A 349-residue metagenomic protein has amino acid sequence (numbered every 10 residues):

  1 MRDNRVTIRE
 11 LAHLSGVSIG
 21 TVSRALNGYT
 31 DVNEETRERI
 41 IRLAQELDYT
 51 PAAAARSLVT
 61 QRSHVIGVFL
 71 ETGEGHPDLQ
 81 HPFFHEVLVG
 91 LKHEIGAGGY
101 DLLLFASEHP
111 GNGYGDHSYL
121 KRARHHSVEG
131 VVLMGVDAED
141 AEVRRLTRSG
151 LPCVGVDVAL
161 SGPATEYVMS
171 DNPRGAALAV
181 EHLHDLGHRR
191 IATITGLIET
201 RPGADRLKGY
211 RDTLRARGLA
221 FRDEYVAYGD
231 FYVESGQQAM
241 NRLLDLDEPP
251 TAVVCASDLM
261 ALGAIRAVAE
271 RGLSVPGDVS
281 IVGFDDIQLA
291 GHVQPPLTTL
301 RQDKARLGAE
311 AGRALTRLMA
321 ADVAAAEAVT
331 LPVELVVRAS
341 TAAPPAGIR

Functional and structural regions predicted by a protein language model:
M1-D3, V65-E181, D245: Alpha-helical recognition/docking segments in bacterial nutrient-uptake and carbohydrate-utilization systems
M1-H64, P345-R349: N-terminal helix-turn-helix DNA-binding module of bacterial transcription factors
M1-R2, L14, E46, G90-G98 (+2 more regions): Bacterial carbohydrate/catabolite-sensing allosteric modules
E46-A52, G111-D116, V136, I265: Short gly/ser/thr-rich secondary-structure transition/capping motifs
